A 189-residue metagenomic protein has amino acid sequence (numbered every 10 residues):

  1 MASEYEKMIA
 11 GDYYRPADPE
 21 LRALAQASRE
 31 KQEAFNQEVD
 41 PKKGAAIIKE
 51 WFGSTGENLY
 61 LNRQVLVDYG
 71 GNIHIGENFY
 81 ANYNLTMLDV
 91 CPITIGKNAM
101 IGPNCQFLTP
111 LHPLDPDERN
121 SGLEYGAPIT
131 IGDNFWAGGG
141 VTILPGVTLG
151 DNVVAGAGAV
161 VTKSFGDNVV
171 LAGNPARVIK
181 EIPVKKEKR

Functional and structural regions predicted by a protein language model:
M1-N58, P175-R189: Terminal amphipathic alpha-helical/low-complexity segments used for targeting or macromolecular assembly
Y5-E6, W51, S121, P128 (+1 more regions): Short secondary-structure boundary/capping segments
I48-K49, Q64-L66: Short, solvent-exposed loop/turn elements at beta->coil junctions and helix N-caps that rim active or binding pockets
Y60, W136, V154, V170-A172: Short-chain dehydrogenase/reductase
V65-I75, Y80-L149, N174-R189: Flexible, glycine/small-residue-enriched loop-and-beta-strand segment within the central core of proteins
D151-S164: C-terminal/domain-terminus segments
F165-D167, A172-P175: Acidic, glycine-centered active-site loop in nucleotide-sugar glycosyltransferases
